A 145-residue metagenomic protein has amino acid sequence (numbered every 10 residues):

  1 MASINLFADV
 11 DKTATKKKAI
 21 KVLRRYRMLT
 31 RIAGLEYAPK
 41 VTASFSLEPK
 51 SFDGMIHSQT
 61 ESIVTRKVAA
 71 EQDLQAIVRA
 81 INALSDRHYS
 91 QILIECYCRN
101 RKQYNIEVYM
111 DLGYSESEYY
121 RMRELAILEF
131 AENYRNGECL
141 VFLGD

Functional and structural regions predicted by a protein language model:
M1-A83, E132-D145: N-terminal interaction/assembly modules
K18, V22-R25, H88-I92, M122: Residue-level detector of well-ordered alpha-helical segments, enriched for hydrophobic/aromatic packing positions
A80, E95-R99, E129, N133: Mid-sequence acidic-hydrophobic segments that form the walls of catalytic/ligand-binding cavities or oligomerization
A83-L84, G113: Short, conserved sequence motifs enriched in acidic/basic residues, glycine, and aromatics that mark functional "hot
L84-Q103: Short amphipathic alpha helix immediately N-terminal
N100-S117: Helix-turn-helix DNA-binding module
Y119-G137: DNA major-groove recognition helices of helix-turn-helix
